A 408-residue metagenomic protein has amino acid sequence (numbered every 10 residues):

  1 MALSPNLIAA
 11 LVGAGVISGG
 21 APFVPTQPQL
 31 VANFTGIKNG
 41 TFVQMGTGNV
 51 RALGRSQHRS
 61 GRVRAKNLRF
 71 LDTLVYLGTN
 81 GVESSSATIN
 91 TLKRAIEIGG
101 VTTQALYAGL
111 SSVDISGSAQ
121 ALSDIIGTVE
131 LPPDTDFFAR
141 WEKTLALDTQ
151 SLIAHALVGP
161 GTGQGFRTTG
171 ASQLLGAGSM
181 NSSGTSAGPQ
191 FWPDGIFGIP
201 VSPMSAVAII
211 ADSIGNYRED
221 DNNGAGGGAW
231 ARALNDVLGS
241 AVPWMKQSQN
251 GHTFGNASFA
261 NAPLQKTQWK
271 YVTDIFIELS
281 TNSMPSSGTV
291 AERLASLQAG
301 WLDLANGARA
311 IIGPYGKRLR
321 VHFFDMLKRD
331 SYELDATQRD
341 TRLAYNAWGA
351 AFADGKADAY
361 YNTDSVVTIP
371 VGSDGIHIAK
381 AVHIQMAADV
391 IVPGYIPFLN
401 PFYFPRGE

Functional and structural regions predicted by a protein language model:
M1, L7, L11-I210, G215-N222 (+1 more regions): N-terminal secretory targeting modules
L71, E278, Y361-D364: Conserved residues at the C-terminal ends of beta-strands
A95, Y107-L110, A121-L122, I196-F197 (+3 more regions): Conserved SGNH/GDSL esterase-like catalytic core that processes O-acyl groups on lipids and polysaccharides
W141-K143, L279, F323-M326: A cross-domain feature marking catalytic cores of carbohydrate-active enzymes and several ubiquitous metabolic/repair
A208, M245, H322, A359-Y361: Hydrophobic/aromatic beta-strand patches that form the interior of the parallel beta-sheet core in alpha/beta enzyme
L304, A308-I312: Hydrophobic positions in alpha-helices of CheY-like receiver
I312-V321: A short helix->loop->beta-strand "cap" motif at the edges of active sites that frequently abuts
M326-E408: Catalytic His-Asp segment of secreted/periplasmic serine-dependent ester chemistry enzymes
